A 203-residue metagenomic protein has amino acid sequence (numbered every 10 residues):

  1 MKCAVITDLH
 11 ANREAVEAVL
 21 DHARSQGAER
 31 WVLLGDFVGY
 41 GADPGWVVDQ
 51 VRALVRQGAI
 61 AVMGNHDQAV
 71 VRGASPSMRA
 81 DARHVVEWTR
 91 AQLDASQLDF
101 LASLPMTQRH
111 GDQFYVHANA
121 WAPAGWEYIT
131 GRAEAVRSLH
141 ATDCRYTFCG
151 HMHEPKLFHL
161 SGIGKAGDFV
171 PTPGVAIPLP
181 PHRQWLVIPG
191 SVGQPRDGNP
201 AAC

Functional and structural regions predicted by a protein language model:
K2-H10, D112-N119, L186-G190: Active-site-proximal beta-strand elements of phosphoester/diester hydrolases
K2-I6, A11-F100: Core catalytic region of metal-dependent phosphoesterases/phosphodiesterases, especially metallo-beta-lactamase-like
H10-A15, G39-G41, H66-V71, W121-P123 (+2 more regions): Active-site environment of divalent metal-dependent phosphoester hydrolases
Q26-G27, Q92-S161: His/acidic metal-ligating clusters that form di-metal
R30, V38, E154-P178: Metallo-beta-lactamase
V32, I60-V62, V116, F148 (+1 more regions): Hydrophobic/aromatic beta-strand patches that form the interior of the parallel beta-sheet core in alpha/beta enzyme
G45-V47, I129-V136, D168-P171: Charged helix-capping and loop-helix junction motifs
T172-C203: Binuclear metal-dependent phosphoesterase catalytic core
